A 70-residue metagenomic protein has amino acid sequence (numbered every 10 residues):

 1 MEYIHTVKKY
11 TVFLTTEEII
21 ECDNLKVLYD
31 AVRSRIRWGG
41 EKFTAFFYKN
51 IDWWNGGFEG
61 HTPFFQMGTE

Functional and structural regions predicted by a protein language model:
E2, E17, I36-E70: Short, mixed-charge low-complexity intrinsically disordered segments
H5-T15: A short beta-strand micro-motif
V7, C22-K26, A31, W54 (+1 more regions): Composition-driven detection of intrinsically disordered, low-complexity segments
F13-L14, C22-T44: A short, charged, amphipathic alpha-helix used as a generic interaction element across diverse proteins
